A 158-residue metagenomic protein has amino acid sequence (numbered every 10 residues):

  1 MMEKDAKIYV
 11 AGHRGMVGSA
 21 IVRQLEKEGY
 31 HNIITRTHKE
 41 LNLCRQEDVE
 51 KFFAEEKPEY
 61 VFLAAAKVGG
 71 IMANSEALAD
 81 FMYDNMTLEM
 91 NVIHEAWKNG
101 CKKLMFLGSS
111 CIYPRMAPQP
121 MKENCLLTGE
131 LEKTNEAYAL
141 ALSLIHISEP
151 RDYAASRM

Functional and structural regions predicted by a protein language model:
M1-S148: N-terminal Rossmann-like NAD(P)+-binding domain of SDR-like oxidoreductases, especially those catalyzing
H146-M158: Single conserved hydrophobic/aromatic residue that forms the stacking wall/gate of nucleotide- or nucleobase-binding
